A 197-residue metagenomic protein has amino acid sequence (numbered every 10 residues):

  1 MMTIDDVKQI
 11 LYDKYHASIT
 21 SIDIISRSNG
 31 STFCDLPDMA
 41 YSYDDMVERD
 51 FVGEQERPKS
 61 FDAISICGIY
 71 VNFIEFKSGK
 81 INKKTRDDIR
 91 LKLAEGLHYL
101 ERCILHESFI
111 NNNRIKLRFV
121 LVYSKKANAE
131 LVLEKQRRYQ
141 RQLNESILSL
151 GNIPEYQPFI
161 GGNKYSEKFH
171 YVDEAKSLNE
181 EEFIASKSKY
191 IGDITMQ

Functional and structural regions predicted by a protein language model:
M1-E56, Q197: Acidic-basic catalytic patches of nuclease active cores, encompassing PD-(D/E)XK and other metal-cofactor nuclease
Y12, G79, D87, Y99-E107 (+3 more regions): Catalytic phosphate/metal-binding cores of nucleic-acid and nucleotide-processing enzymes, i.e., regions that mediate
E54, I64, S108-N112: Short, charge-rich binding segments
K59: Beta-rich catalytic cores
A63-S65, Y70-G79, G96: Conserved catalytic cores of phosphodiester-cleaving nucleases, focusing on short active-site segments
G79-E134, P154-Y156: Catalytic cores of nucleic-acid endonucleases
R118-I184: Short, low-complexity, polybasic intrinsically disordered segments
